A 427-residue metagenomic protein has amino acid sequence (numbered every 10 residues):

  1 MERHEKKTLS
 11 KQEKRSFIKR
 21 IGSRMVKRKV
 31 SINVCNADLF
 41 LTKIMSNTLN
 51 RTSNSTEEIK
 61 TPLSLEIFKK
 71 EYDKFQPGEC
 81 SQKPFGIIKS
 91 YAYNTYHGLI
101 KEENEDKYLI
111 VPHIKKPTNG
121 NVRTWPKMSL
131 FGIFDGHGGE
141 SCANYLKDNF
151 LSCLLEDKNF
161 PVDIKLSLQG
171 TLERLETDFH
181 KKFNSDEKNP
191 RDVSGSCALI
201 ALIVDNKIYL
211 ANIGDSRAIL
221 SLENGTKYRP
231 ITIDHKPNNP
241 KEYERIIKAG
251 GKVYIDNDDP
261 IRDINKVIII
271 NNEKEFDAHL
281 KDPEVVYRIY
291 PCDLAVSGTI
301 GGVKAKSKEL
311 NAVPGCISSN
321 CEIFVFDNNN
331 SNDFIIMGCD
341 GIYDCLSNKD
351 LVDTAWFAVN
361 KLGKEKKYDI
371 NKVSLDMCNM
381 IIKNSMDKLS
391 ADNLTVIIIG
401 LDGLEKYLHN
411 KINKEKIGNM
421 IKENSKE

Functional and structural regions predicted by a protein language model:
M1-E427: PP2C/PPM-type serine/threonine phosphatase catalytic domain
